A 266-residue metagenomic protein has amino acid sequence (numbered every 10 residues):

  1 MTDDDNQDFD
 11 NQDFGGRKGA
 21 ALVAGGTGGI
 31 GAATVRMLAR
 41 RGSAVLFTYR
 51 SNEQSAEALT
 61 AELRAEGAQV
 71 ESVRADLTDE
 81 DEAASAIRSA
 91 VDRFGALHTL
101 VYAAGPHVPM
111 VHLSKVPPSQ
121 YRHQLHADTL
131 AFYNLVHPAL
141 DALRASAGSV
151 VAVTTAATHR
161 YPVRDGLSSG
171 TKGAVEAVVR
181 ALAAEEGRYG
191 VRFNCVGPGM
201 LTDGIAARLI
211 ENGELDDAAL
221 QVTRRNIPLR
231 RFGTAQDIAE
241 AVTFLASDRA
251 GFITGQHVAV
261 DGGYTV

Functional and structural regions predicted by a protein language model:
A20, T27-G28: Conserved glycine-rich cofactor-binding loop
R41-A58: Conserved glycine-rich Rossmann-like NAD(P)H-binding loop of the short-chain dehydrogenase/reductase
A84, G105-R122, R164-L167, A207: Conserved mid-core segment of classical short-chain dehydrogenase/reductases
G95, A142, R231-V260, T265: C-terminal substrate-recognition "lid" of short-chain dehydrogenase/reductases
H98, S114-Y133, V151, S168 (+2 more regions): Catalytic Tyr-X3-Lys loop
P106-H107, Q124, S149-V175, V179-R188 (+1 more regions): Catalytic loop of short-chain dehydrogenase/reductase
G187, R192, I253-G255: Short, small/polar-rich loop/turn modules that mediate ligand/substrate recognition or access, typified
R188, C195, G199-I227, D237: A glycine/serine/threonine-rich, flexible loop-to-helix segment that serves as the NAD(P) cofactor-binding "lid"
